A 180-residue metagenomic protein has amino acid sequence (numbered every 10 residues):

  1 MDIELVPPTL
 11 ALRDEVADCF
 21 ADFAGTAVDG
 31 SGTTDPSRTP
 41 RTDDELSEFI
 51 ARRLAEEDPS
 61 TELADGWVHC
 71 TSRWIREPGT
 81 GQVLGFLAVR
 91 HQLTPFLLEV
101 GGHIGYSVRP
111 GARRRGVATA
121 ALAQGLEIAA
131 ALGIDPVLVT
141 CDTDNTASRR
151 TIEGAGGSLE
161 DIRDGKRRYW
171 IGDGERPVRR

Functional and structural regions predicted by a protein language model:
M1-H103, I128, E160-R180: GNAT-family acyltransferases
E4, G105-S107, L138-T140: Short aromatic/hydrophobic contact patches that present stacked aromatics for nucleic-acid/ligand binding
F96, R113-R114, D144: Glycine-/small-residue-rich active-site loops that bind phosphorylated ligands and cofactors
G105-V108, R114-A131, R149-G154: Conserved acetyl-CoA-binding loop-helix of GNAT-fold acetyltransferases
A129-T140: Conserved GNAT acetyl-CoA-binding A-motif
V139-R149: Conserved beta-strand-loop-alpha-helix junction that forms the acyl-donor binding cleft
